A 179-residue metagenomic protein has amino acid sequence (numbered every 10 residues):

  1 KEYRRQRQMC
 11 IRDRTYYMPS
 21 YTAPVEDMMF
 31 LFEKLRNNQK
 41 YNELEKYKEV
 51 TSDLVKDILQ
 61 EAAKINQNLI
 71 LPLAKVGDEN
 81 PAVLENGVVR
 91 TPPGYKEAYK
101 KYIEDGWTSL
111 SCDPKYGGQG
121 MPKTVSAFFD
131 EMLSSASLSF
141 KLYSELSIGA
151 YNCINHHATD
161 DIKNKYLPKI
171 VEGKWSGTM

Functional and structural regions predicted by a protein language model:
K1-D13: Single conserved hydrophobic/aromatic residue that forms the stacking wall/gate of nucleotide- or nucleobase-binding
R12-L142, D161, K165: Amphipathic, small/basic residue-rich leader segments at the start of a protein or domain
M28, T108, A150, W175-G177: Structural beta-strand/beta-sheet cores of well-ordered domains, especially the beta-sheet scaffolds that support
S126-A127, E145-Y151: Short, conserved phosphate-binding/catalytic loop or strand-edge motifs used in phosphoryl-/nucleotidyl-transfer
L146-S147, A158, I162-M179: Internal maturation/activation junctions in enzymes
N152-H156: Well-ordered alpha-helical scaffold segments within catalytic/enzyme domains
